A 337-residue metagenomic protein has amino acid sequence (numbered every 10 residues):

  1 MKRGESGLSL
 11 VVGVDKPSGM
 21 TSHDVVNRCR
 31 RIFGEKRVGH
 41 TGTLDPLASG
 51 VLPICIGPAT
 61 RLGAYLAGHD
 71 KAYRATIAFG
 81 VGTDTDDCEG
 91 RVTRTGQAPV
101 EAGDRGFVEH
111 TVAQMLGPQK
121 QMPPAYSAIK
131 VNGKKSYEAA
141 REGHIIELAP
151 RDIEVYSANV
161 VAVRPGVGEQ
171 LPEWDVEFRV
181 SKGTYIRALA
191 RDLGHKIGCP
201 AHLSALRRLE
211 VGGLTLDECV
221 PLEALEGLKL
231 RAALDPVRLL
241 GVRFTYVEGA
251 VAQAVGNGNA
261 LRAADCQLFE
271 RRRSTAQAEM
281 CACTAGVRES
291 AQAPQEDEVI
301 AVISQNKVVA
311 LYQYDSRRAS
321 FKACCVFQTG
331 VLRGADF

Functional and structural regions predicted by a protein language model:
M1-E218, L311-Y312: RNA pseudouridine synthases
M1-P17, T21-H40, L44, A48 (+3 more regions): Accessory RNA 3′-end/elbow-binding domains used by RNA modification enzymes
